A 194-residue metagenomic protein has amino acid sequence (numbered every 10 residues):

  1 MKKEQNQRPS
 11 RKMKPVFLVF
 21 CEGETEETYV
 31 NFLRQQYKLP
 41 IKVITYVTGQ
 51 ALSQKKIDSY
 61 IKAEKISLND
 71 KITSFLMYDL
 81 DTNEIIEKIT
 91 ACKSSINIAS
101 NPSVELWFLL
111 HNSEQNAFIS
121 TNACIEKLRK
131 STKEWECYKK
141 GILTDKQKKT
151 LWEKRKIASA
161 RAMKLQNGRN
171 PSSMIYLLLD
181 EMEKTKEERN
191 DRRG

Functional and structural regions predicted by a protein language model:
K2-V16, E27, N31-V47, Y60-F75 (+1 more regions): C-terminal accessory helical subdomains adjacent to catalytic cores in phosphodiester- and nucleotide-handling enzymes
V19: Short, surface-exposed binding/anchoring microloops in extracellular/periplasmic proteins
E22-G23: Helix N-cap/beta->alpha junction signal
L52-Y60: Structural motif
